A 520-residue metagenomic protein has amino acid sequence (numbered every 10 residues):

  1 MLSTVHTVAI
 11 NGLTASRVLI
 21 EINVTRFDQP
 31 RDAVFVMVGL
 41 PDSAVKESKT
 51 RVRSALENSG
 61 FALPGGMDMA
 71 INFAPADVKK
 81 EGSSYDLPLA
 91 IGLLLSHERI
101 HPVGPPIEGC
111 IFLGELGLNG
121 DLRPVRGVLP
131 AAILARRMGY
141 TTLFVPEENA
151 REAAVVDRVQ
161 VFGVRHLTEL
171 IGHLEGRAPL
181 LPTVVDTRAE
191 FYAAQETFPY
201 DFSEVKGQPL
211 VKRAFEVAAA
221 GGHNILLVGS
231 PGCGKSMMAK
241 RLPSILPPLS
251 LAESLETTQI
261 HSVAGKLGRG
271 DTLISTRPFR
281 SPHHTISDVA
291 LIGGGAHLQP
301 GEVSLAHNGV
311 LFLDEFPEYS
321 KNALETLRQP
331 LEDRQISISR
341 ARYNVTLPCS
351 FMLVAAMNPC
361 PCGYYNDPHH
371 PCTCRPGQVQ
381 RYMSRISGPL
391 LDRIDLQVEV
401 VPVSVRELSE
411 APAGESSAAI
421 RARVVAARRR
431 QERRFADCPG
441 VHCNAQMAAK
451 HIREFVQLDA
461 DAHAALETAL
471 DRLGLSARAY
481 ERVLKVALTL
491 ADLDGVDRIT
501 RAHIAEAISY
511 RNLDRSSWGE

Functional and structural regions predicted by a protein language model:
M1-L226, S230, S236, S339 (+2 more regions): Peripheral, non-AAA+ core regions of ATP-driven protein-machinery
V36-K49, P64-G65, N72-G82, H297-L298 (+1 more regions): Basic, amphipathic alpha-helical bundle interface domains used for macromolecular binding and assembly
N119, L313-S320, G363: Catalytic P-loop NTPase motifs of RecA-like helicase/translocase cores
A178-V217, G221, P248-V303: P-loop NTPase nucleotide-binding/switch module
L227-G268, D333: Walker A/P-loop
G229, G293, E315: The Walker A (P-loop) glycine that initiates the GxxxxGKT/S ATP-binding motif of P-loop NTPases
N308, D314-E315, T326: Walker B catalytic acidic pair
